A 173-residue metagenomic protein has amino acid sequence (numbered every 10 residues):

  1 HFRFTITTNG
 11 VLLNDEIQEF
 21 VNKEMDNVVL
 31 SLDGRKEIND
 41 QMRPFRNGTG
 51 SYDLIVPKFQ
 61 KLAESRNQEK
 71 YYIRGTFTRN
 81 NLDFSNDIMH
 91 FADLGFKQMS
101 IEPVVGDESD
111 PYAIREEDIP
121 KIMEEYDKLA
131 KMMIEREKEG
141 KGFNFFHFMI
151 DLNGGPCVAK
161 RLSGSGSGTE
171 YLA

Functional and structural regions predicted by a protein language model:
H1-K36: Conserved SAM/AdoMet-binding glycine-rich loop
D15, L54-P57: Hydrophobic transmembrane signal anchors and adjacent membrane-proximal interface regions, especially in viral
V28-V29, V56-F59: A conserved non-catalytic segment of reverse transcriptases and RNA-directed RNA polymerases corresponding to the late
E37, M42-D53, Q60, E64-A173: Radical SAM enzyme [4Fe-4S]-AdoMet core and its adjacent flexible, acidic and glycine-rich loops/tails across
